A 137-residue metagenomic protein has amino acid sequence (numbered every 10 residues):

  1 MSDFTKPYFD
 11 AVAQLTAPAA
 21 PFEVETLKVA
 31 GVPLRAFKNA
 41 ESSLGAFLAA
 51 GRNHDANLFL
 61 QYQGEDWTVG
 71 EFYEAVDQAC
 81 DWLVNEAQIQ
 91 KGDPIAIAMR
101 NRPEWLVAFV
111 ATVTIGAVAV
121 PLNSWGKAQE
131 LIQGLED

Functional and structural regions predicted by a protein language model:
M1-A40: Flexible, non-catalytic linker and terminal segments flanking ANL/adenylate-forming cores
L15-P18, A50, G134: Small-residue hotspot
A20-K28, G45-T68: AMP-dependent adenylate-forming
A36-A40, A56-V110, K127-I132, E136: Conserved AMP-binding/adenylate-forming core of the ANL superfamily
V113: Anion (oxyanion) recognition and catalysis
G116: Structured binding elements
L122-S124: Short beta->alpha connector loops at strand-helix junctions that form conserved, small/polar/Pro-enriched
